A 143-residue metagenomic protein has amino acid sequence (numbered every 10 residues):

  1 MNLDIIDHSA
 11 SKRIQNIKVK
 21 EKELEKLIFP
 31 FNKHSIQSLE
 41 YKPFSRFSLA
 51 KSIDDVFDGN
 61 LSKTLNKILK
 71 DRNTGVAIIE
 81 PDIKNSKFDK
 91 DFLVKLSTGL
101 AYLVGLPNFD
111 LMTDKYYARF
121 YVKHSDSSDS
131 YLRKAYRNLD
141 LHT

Functional and structural regions predicted by a protein language model:
N2-T143: Non-heme Fe(II) oxygenase catalytic core, chiefly the N-lobe of the double-stranded beta-helix
